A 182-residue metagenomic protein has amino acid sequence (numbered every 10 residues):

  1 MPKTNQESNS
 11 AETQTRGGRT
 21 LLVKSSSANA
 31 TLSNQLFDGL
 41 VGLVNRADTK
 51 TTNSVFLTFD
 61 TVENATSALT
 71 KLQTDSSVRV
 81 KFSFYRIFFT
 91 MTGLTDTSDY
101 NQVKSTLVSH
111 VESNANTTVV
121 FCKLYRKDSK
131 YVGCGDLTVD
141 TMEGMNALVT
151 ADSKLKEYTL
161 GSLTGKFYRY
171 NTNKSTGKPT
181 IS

Functional and structural regions predicted by a protein language model:
M1-R16: PEST-like, low-complexity acidic/proline-rich intrinsically disordered segments, predominantly at protein N-termini
P2, D75-G93, L155-S182: Low-complexity RS/RG/RGG-rich segments used by eukaryotic RNA-binding proteins and nuclear co-regulators for mRNP
T13-S26, S83-T95: Short glycine-/aliphatic-rich beta-strand segments at the starts of folded cytosolic domains
V23, S54-A65, F89, L107 (+1 more regions): Conserved RNP beta-strands of RNA recognition motif
K24-V44, L72, T97-T118, D152: Short alpha-helical elements within RNA-binding folds
N29-L32, N64-S67, D96-Y100, E143-A147 (+1 more regions): Eukaryotic short linear interaction motifs
V41-F56, F82-S83, T117-V132: RNA-recognition motif
A68-D75, A147-L155: Short amphipathic alpha-helices in soluble, non-transmembrane regions that often serve as interface/regulatory elements
